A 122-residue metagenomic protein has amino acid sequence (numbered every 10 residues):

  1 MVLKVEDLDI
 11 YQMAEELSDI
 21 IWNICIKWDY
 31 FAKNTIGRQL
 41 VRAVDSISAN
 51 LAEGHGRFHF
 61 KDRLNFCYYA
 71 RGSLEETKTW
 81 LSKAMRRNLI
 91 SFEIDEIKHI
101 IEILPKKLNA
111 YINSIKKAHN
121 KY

Functional and structural regions predicted by a protein language model:
M1-Y122: Amphipathic alpha-helical assembly/interaction segments
